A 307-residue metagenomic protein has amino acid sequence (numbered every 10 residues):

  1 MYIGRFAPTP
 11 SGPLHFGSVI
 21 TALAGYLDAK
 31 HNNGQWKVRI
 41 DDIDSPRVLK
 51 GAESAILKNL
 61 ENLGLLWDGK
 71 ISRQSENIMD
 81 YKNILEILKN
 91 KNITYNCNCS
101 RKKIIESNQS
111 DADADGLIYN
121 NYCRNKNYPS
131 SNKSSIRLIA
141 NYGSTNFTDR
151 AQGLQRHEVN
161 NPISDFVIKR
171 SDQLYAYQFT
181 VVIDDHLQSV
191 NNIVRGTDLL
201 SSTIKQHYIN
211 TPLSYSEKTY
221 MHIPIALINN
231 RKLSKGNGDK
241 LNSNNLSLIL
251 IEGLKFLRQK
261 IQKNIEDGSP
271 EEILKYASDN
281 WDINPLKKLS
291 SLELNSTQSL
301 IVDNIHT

Functional and structural regions predicted by a protein language model:
M1-A112, D198-Y215, I265-E272: N-terminal Rossmann-like or analogous alpha/beta NTP/dinucleotide-binding catalytic cores that position adenine
M1-P13, K133, G143, N191 (+1 more regions): Non-catalytic terminal extensions that flank enzyme cores
Y26, W36-K37, I43, L60 (+9 more regions): Bulky hydrophobic/aromatic packing residues
N59, I84, S107, Y122 (+3 more regions): Residues that form generic nucleotide/phosphate-binding pockets
E61, L88-R101, Q152-N160, N229-K232 (+1 more regions): A short, terminal or domain-edge coil/loop segment
L66, Y215-S216, Q259, I283: Short, well-ordered coil loops that connect the C-terminus of an alpha-helix to the N-terminus of a beta-strand
R101-L246, I261, T297-T307: Active-site cores that bind ATP or allylic diphosphates and position pyrophosphate for catalysis
